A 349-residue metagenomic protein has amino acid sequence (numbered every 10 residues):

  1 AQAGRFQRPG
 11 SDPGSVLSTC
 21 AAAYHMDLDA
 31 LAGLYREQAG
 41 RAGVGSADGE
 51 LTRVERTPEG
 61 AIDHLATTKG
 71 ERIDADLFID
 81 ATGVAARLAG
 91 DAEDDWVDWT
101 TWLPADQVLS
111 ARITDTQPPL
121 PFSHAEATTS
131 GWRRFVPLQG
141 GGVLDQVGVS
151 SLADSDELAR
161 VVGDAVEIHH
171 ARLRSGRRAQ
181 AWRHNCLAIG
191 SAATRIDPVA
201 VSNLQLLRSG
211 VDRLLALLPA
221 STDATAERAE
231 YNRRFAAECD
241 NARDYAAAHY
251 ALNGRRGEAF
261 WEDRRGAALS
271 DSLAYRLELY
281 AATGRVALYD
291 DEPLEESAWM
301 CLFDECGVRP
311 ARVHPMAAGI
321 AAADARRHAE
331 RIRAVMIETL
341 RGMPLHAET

Functional and structural regions predicted by a protein language model:
A1-V16: Glycine-rich active-site loop/strand segments that organize a redox cofactor
P13-L158, G163, V211: Predominantly flavin-linked oxidoreductase catalytic cores and closely associated redox partners
Y24, L77, W132, W182 (+3 more regions): Tryptophan-centric aromatic hotspots in well-structured domains and transmembrane helices
G45-A47, I168-A171, L187: General small-molecule cofactor/ligand-binding pocket signal
T52-V54, R172-G176: Short, solvent-exposed loop/turn elements at beta->coil junctions and helix N-caps that rim active or binding pockets
T128-R174, A192-L206, L217-A220, A224: Conserved FAD/dinucleotide-binding core of flavoprotein oxidoreductases
G176-N241: Conserved mid-domain beta->alpha element of the FAD-binding
A216-T349: Long, low-complexity C-terminal extensions of enzymes
